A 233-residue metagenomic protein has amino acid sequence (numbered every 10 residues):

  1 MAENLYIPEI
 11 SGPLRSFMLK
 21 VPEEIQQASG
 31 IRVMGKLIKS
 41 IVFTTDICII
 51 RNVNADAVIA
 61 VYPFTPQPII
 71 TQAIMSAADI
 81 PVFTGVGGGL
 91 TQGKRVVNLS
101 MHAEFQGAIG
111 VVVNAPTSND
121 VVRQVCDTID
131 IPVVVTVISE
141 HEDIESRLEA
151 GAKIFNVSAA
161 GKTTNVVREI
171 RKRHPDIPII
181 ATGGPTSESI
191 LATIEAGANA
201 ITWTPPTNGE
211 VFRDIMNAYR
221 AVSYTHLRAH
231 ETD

Functional and structural regions predicted by a protein language model:
M1-V82, G88-G93: Conserved N-terminal beta1-alpha1 strand-loop-helix module at the mouth
I38, V58-F64, V86-G88, A108-T117 (+2 more regions): Catalytic beta/alpha-barrel core
R51, Q72-S76, V122-D130, L148 (+3 more regions): Surface-exposed amphipathic alpha-helices with a cationic face
P66-F105, P116-V125, E140-S146, T163-V167: N-terminal active-site wall of soluble small-molecule enzyme domains
A78-G87, D127-T136, R173-T182: Short beta-strand/loop segments at the ligand-binding rim of alpha/beta enzyme cores
N98, D143-R147, T186-A198: Catalytic cores of alpha/beta
A108-V113, V157-T163, A198-M216: Glycine-rich phosphate-binding active-site loops on the catalytic face of alpha/beta enzymes
T225-T232: Conserved small/polar residues in nucleotide/adenosyl-binding loops
